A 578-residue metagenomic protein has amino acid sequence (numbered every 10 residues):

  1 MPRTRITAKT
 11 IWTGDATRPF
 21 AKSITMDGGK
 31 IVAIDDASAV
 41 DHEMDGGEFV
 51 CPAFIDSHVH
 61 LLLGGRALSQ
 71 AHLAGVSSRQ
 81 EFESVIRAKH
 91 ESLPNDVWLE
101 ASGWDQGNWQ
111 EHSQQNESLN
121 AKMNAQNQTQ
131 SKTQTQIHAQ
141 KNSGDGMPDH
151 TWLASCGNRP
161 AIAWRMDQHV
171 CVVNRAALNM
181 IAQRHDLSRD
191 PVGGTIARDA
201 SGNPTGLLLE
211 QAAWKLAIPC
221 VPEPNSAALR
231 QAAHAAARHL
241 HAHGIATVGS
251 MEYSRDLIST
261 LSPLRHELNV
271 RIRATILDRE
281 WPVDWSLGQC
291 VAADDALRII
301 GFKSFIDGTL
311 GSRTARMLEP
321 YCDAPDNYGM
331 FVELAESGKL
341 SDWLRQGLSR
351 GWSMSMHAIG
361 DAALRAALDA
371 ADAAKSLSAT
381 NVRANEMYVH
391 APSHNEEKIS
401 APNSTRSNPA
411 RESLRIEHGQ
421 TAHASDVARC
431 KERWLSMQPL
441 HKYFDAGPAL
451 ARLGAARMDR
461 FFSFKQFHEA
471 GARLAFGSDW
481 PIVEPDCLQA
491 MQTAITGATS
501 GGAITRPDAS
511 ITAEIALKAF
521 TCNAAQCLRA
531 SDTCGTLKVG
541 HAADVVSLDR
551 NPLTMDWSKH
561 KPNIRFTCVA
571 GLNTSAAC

Functional and structural regions predicted by a protein language model:
P2-D27, I31-N127, K132-L268, A274-W285 (+5 more regions): Divalent metal-binding segments
T17-F20, L297-R298, A530, H560-K561: Short, small/polar residue-rich loop motifs at catalytic or cofactor-binding pockets
S57, V248, I272-I276, I300-I306 (+4 more regions): Hydrophobic faces of well-ordered beta-strands that scaffold small-molecule active sites in alpha/beta enzyme cores
H60, L297-T314, R433-Y443: Non-cysteine beta-strand/loop elements that form the S-adenosyl-L-methionine
V97, R159, I245-A246, L268-I272 (+5 more regions): Short, well-ordered coil/turn segments that N-cap beta-strands
E117, A121, A125, A139 (+4 more regions): Short hydrophobic alpha-helical segments enriched in small aliphatic residues
S259-P263, V283-G288, L364-S378, V427-R429: Distinct, well-ordered alpha-helical segments
R345-S355, A362-S378, N408-L414, H418-G419 (+3 more regions): His/Asp/Glu-enriched, well-ordered alpha-helical/loop segment that forms or immediately abuts the divalent-metal
